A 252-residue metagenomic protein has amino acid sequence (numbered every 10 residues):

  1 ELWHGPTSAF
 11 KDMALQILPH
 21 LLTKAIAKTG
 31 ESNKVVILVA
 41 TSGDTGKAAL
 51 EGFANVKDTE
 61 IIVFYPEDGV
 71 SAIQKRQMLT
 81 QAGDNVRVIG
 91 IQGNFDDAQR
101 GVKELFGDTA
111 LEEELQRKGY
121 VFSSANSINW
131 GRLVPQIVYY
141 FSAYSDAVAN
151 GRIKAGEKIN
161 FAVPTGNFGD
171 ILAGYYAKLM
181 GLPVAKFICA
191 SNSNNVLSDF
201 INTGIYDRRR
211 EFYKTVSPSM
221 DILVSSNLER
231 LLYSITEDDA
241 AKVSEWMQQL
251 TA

Functional and structural regions predicted by a protein language model:
E1-A252: PLP-dependent amino-acid enzyme catalytic core
